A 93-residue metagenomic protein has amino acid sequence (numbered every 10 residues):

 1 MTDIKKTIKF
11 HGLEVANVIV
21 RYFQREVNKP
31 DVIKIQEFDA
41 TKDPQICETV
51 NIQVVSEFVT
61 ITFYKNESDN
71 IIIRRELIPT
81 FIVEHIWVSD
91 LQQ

Functional and structural regions predicted by a protein language model:
M1-Q53: Anionic N-terminal interaction surfaces
T2, L91-Q93: Short acidic DE-rich linear segments
D3-K5, I33, F58, E76 (+1 more regions): N-terminal functional modules and adjacent low-complexity/disordered segments of proteins
R21, T62, R74-E76, E84: Serine/threonine-rich low-complexity intrinsically disordered regions
F23-V27, Y64-S68, V88-L91: Short, flexible beta-strand-to-coil junctions
F38-R74: Acidic, low-complexity, intrinsically disordered interaction modules
I52, E76-L91: Structured surface patches comprising rigid loops and adjacent beta-strands/short helices at the edges of well-ordered
